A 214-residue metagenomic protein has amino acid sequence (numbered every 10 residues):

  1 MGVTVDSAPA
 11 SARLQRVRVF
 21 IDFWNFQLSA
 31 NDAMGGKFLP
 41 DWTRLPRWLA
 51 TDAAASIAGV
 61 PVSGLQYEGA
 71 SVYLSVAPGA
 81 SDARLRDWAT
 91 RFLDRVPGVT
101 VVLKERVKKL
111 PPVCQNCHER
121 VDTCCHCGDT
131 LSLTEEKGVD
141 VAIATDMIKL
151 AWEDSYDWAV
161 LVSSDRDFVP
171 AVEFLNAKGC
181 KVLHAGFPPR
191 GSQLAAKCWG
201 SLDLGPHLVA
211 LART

Functional and structural regions predicted by a protein language model:
G2-S132, K181: Domain-level signal for Mg2+-assisted phosphodiester chemistry and nucleotide/NA-binding surfaces in nucleic-acid
L103-T214: Nuclease catalytic cores that cleave nucleic-acid phosphodiester bonds, predominantly acidic two-metal-ion
